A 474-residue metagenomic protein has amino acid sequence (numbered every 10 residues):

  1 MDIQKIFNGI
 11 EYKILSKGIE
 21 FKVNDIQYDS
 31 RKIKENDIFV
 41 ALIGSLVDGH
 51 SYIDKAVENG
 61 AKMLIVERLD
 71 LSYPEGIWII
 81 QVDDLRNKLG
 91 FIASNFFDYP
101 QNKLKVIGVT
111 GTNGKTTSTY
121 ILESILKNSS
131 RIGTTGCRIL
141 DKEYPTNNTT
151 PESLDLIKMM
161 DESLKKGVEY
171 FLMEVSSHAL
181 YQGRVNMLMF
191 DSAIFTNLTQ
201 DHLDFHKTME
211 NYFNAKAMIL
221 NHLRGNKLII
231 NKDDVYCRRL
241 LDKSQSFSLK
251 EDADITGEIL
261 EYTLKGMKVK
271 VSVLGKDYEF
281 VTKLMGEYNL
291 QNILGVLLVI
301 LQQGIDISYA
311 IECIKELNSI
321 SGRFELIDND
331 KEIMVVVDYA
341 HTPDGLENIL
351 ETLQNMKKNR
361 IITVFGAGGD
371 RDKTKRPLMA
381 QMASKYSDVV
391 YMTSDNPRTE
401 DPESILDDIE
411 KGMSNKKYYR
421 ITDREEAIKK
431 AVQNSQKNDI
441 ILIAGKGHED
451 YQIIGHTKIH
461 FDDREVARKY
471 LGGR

Functional and structural regions predicted by a protein language model:
M1-F91, V235, E258-E261, E279-V281 (+5 more regions): N-terminal leader/targeting and accessory segments in enzymes
M1-K13, E35-I38, L298-S308, E312-G322 (+1 more regions): ATP-dependent carboxylate-amine ligase
F7-I10, N87-K232, Y236-S244, L294 (+2 more regions): Phosphate-binding loop of NTP-binding sites
G9-I10, L69-G76, K166, M189-V335 (+2 more regions): Acidic, Mg2+-coordinating active-site environments of NTP-dependent enzymes
K17-I26, L89-I92, P151-L154, M173-L180 (+5 more regions): Short gly/ser/thr-rich secondary-structure transition/capping motifs
I38, M63, S192, K227 (+2 more regions): Well-ordered beta-strand positions
V57-N59, P74, N186-M189, I219-R224 (+3 more regions): Short, conserved loop/helix-junction motifs that constitute active-site signature segments in enzyme catalytic cores
Y73, I139-E143, Q200-H206, R371 (+2 more regions): A short acidic, helix-capping loop that chelates divalent metal ions and anchors anionic groups
